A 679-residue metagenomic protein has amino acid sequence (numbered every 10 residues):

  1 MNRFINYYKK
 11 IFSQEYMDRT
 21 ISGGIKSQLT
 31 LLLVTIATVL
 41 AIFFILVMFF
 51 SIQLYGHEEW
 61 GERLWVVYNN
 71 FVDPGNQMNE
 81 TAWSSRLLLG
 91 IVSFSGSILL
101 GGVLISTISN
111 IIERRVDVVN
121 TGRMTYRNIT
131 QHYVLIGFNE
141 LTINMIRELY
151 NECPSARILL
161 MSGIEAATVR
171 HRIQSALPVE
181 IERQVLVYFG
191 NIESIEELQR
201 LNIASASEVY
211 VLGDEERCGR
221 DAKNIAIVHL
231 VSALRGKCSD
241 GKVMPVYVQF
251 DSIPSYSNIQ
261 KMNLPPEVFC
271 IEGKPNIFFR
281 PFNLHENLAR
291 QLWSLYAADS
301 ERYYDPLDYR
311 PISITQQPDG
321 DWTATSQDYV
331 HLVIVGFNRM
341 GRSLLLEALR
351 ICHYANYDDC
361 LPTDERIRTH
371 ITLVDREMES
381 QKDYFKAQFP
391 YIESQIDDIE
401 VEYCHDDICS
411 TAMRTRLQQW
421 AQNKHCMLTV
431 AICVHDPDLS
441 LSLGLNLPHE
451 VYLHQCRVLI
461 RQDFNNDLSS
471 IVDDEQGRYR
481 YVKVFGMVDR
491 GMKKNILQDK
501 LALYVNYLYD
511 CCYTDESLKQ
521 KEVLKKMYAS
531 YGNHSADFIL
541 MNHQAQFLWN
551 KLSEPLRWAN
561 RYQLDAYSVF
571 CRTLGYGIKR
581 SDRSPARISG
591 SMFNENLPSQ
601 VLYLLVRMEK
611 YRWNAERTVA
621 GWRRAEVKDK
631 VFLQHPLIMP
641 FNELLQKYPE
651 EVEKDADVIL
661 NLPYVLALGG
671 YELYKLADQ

Functional and structural regions predicted by a protein language model:
M1-A41, M48-E62, V66-N70, P74-D537 (+4 more regions): Cytosolic regulatory regions of ion transport systems
V601-V619: Non-collagenous extracellular segments in proteins that contain
A620-K628, V652: C-terminal amphipathic alpha-helical interaction region
